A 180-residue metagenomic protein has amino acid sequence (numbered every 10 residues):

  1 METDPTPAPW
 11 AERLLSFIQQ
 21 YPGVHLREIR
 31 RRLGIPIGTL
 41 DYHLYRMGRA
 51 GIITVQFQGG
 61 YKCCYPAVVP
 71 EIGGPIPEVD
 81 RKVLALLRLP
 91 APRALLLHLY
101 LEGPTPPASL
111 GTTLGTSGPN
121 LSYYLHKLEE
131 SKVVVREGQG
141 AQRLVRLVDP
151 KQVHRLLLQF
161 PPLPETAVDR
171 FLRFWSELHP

Functional and structural regions predicted by a protein language model:
M1-Q20, Y42, R46, F57 (+3 more regions): Long, low-complexity, charge-rich intrinsically disordered regions
Q20-H25, E102-P106: Short capping segments at the starts of secondary-structure elements
E28-R31, S109-T113: A short acidic, leucine-rich amphipathic alpha-helix
P106-L110, Y123: Extended, charged alpha-helical interaction scaffolds
